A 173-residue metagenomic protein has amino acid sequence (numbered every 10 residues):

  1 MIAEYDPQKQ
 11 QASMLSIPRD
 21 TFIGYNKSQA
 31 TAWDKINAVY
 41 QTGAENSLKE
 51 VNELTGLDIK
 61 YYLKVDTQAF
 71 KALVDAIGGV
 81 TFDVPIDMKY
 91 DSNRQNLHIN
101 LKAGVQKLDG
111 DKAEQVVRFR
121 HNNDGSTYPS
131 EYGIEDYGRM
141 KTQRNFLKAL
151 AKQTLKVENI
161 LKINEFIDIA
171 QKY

Functional and structural regions predicted by a protein language model:
M1-Y173: Non-catalytic, solvent-exposed segments at the cell envelope interface
